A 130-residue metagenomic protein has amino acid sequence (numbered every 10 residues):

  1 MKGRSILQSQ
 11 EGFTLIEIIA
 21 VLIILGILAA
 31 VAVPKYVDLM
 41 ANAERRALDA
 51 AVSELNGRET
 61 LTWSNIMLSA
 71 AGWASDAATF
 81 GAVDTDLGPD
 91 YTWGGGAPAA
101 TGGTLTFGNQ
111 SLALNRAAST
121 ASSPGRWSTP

Functional and structural regions predicted by a protein language model:
M1, I23, Y36, L55 (+1 more regions): Conserved short hydrophobic patches within well-ordered secondary structure
M1-F13: N-terminal leader/signal peptides at the extreme start of proteins
E11, E17-A20: Internal alpha-helical transmembrane segments of multi-pass membrane proteins, especially GPCRs
I19-K35: Alpha-helical hydrophobic helix detector
K35-S53: Aliphatic-rich helix starts adjacent to a transmembrane/signal segment
A51-S69: N-terminal alpha-helical signal peptides/signal-anchor transmembrane segments
S64-A118: Extracellular/periplasmic head regions of type IV pilus-like filament subunits
A118-P130: Short, low-complexity, Pro/Ser/Thr/Gly-rich segments in the mature regions of secreted, periplasmic
